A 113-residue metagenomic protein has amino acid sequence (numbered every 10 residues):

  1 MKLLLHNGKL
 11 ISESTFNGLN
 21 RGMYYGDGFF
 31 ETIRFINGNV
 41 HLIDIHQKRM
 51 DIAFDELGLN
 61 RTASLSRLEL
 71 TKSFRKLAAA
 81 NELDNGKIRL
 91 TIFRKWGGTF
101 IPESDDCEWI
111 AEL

Functional and structural regions predicted by a protein language model:
M1-L113: Conserved alpha/beta cores of soluble small-molecule-handling proteins
